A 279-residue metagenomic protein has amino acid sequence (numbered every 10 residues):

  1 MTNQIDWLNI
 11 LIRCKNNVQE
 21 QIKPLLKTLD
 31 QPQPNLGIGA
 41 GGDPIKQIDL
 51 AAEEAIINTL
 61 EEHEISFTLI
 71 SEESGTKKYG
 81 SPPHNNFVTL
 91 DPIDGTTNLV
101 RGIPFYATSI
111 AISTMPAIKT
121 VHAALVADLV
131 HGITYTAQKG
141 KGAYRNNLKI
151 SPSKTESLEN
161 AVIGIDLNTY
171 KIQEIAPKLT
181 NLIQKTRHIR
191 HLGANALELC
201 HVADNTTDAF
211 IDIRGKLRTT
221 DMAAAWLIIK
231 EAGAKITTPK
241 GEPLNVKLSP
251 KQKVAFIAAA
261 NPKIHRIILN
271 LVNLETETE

Functional and structural regions predicted by a protein language model:
M1-I93, K263, L269, N273 (+1 more regions): N-terminal subdomain of lithium-sensitive/metallo-dependent phosphomonoesterases centered on the IMPase/IPPase/PAP
L11, I22, Q138-G140, I150-E279: An extended, acidic
D43-A51, V100-G102, G193, T219 (+1 more regions): Short, conserved micro-motifs enriched in small and acidic residues
I56, L60, T108, I112 (+1 more regions): Buried hydrophobic packing segments
T68, A123, D208-A209: Short, Asp-centered acidic motifs that coordinate Mg2+ and/or phosphate in catalytic or ligand-binding sites
T68-E72, L99-R101, R190-G193, T237-T238: General beta-strand structural signal in soluble alpha/beta enzymes
P82-G140, E159: DPxDG-like acidic metal-binding loop motif
